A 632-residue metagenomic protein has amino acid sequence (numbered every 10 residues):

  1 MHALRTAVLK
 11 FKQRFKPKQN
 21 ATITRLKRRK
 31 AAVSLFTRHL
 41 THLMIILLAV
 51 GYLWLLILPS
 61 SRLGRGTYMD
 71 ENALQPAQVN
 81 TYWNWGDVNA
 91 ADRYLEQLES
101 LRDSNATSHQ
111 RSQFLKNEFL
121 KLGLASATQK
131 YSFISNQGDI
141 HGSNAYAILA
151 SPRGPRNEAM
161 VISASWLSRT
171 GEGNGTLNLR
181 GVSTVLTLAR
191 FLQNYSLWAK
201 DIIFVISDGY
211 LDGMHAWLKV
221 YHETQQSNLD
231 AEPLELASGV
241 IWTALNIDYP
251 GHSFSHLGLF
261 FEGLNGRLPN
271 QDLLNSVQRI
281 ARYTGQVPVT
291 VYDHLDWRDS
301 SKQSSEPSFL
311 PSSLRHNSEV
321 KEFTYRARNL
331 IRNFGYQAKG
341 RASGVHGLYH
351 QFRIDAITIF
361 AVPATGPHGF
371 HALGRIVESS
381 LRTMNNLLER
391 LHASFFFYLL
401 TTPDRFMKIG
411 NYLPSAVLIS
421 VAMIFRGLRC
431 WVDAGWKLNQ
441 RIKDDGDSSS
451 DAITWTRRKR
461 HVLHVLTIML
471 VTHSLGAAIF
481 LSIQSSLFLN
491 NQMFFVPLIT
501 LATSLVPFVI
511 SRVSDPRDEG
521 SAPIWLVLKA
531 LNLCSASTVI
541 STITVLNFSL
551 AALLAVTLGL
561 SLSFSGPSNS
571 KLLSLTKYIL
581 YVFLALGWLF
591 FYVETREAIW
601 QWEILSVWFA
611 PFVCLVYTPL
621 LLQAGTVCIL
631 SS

Functional and structural regions predicted by a protein language model:
H2-K18, R28-H42, G86-P152: A non-catalytic alpha/beta surface segment that caps or lines the substrate-entry region of metallo-dependent hydrolase
H2-L58, G410-S632: Alpha-helical transmembrane segments of integral membrane proteins
R28-A32, L48-T107, V345: N-terminal capping segment at the start of a domain
N80-Y82, L95-T107, F133-S135, L167-R180 (+4 more regions): Second-shell loop/turn segments in exported
I162-G213, A502-I510, L531-S541, L553-N569: Alpha-helical metal-binding/catalytic segments enriched in His/Glu/Asp
T170-Q278: Acidic/histidine-rich catalytic neighborhood of metal-dependent amide-processing enzymes
P250-F396: Active-site-adjacent substrate-binding region of metalloamidase/peptidase-like peptide-processing proteins
Y336, F360-I442, L622-L630: His/Asp/Glu-rich mid-to-C-terminal helical/loop segments that flank catalytic regions of hydrolases
